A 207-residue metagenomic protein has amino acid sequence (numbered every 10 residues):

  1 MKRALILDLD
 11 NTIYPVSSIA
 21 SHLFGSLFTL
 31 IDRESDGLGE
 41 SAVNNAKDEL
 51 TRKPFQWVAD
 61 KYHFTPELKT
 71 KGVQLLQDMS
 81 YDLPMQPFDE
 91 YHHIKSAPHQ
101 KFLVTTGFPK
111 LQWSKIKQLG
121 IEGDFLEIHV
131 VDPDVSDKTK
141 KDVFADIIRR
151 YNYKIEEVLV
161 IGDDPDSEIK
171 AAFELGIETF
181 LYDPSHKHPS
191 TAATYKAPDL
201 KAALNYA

Functional and structural regions predicted by a protein language model:
M1-E40: Active-site neighborhood of HAD-like aspartate-dependent phosphohydrolases
M1-R3, F102, F108-A207: Asp-based, Mg2+/Mn2+-dependent phosphohydrolase catalytic module
Y14, A42, L103, V160: Short catalytic-loop micro-motif centered on adjacent basic/acidic residues
L30-R33, N44-M79: A metal-dependent, Asp-based hydrolase signature
V43-K47, A59, D89-H99, P189-S190 (+1 more regions): Alpha-helix C-terminal capping segments
L50, D89, G107-F108, D164: Short beta->alpha linker loops
D78-L103, K141: Short, acidic loop-to-helix structural element flanking the phosphoryl-transfer center in phosphate-processing enzymes
